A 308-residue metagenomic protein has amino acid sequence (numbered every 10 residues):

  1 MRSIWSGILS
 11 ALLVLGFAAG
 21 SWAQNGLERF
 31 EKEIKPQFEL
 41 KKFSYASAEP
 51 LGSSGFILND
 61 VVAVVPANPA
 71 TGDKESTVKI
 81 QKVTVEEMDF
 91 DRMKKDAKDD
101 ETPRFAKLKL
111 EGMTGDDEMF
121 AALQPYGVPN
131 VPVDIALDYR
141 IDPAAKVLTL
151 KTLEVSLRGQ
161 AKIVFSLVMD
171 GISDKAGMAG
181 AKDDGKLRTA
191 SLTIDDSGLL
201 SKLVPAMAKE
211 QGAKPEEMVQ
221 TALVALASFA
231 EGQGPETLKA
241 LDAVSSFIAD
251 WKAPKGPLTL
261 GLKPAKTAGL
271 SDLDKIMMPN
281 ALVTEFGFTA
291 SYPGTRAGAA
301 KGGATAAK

Functional and structural regions predicted by a protein language model:
M1-I8: Bacterial N-terminal signal peptides that target proteins for export
L9-G16: Bacterial N-terminal signal peptides
F17, S21-K308: Glycine-rich, small/hydroxylated-residue low-complexity segments
